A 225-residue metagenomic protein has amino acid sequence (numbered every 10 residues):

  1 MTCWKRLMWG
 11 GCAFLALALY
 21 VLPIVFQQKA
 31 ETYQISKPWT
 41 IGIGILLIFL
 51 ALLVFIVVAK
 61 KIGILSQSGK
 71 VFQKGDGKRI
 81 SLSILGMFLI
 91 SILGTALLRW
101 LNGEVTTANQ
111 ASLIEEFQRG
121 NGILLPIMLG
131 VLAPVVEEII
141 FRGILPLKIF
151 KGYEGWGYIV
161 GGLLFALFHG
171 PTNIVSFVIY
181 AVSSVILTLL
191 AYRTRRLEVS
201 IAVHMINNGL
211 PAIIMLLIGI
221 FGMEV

Functional and structural regions predicted by a protein language model:
K5-Y20, L82-I90, Y158-V160: Alpha-helical transmembrane segments
R6-I62: Alpha-helical transmembrane segments in multi-pass membrane proteins
A16-V21, L47-L52, G86-T95, N207 (+1 more regions): Alpha-helical transmembrane segments of multipass membrane proteins
L19-Q28, T95, R99, P211-M223: Juxtamembrane/transmembrane-helix interface segments of polytopic membrane transporters
A30-I35, N102-T106, P146-G155: Membrane interface segments of multi-pass transport proteins and intramembrane proteases
Y33-G42, Q110-E115, S176-V185: Non-cytosolic membrane-interface motifs at loop->transmembrane helix junctions
Y33-S36, I64-A133, F221-V225: Juxtamembrane helix-loop-helix connectors linking adjacent transmembrane helices in multi-pass membrane enzymes
I92, G120-V225: Transmembrane helix-loop-helix hairpins at the membrane interface of multi-pass integral membrane proteins
